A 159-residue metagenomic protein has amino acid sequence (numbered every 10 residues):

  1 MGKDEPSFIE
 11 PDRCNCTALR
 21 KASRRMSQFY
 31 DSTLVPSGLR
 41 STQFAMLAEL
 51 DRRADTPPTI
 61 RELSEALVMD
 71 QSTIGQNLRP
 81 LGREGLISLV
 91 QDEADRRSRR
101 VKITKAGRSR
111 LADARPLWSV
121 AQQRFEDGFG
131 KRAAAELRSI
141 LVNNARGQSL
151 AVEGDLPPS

Functional and structural regions predicted by a protein language model:
M1-S7, K131-S159: C-terminal regulatory/oligomerization modules of transcriptional regulators
G2, R79-S139: Charged, amphipathic alpha-helical coiled-coil/dimerization segments
S7, D12, Q91: Short Lys/Arg-rich basic patches
E10, R20, R24, Q28-T73 (+1 more regions): N-terminal helix-turn-helix DNA-binding core of bacterial DNA-binding proteins
P11-F29, A106, E136, I140-G147: C-terminal ligand-sensing/allosteric alpha-helical core of TetR-family HTH transcriptional regulators
S32, P80, N143: Alpha-helical DNA-recognition elements
S72-Q76, P80: Short amphipathic alpha-helical interaction segments
